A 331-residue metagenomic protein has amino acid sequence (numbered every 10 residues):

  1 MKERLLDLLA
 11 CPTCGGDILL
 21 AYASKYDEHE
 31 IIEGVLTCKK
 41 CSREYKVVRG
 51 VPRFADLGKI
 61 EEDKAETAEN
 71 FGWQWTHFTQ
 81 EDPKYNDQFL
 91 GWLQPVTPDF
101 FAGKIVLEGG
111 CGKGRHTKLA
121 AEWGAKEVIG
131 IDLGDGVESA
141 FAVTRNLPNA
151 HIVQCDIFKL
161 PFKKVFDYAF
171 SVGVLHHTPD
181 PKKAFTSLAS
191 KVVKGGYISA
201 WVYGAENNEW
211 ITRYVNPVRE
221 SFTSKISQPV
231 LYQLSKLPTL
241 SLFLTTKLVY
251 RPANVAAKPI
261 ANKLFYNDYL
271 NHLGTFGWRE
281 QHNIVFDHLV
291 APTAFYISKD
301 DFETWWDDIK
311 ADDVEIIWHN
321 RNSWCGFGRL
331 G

Functional and structural regions predicted by a protein language model:
K2-K164, Y168, A294-F295, D301 (+1 more regions): Conserved N-terminal segment of class I S-adenosyl-L-methionine
R145, P179, V193: Short conserved AdoMet
Y168-D180: A short SAM/SAH-binding and catalytic strip from SAM-dependent methyltransferases
K182-K194: A short glycine-rich, Lys/Arg-flanked "PGG" loop and its adjoining helix->strand segment in the class I
Y197-P229, K236: Conserved class I S-adenosyl-L-methionine
S221-S298: C-terminal alpha-helical "lid/dimerization" subdomain adjacent to the S-adenosyl-L-methionine
H272-G331: C-terminal lobe and adjacent flexible extensions of AdoMet/dcAdoMet transferase-like proteins
